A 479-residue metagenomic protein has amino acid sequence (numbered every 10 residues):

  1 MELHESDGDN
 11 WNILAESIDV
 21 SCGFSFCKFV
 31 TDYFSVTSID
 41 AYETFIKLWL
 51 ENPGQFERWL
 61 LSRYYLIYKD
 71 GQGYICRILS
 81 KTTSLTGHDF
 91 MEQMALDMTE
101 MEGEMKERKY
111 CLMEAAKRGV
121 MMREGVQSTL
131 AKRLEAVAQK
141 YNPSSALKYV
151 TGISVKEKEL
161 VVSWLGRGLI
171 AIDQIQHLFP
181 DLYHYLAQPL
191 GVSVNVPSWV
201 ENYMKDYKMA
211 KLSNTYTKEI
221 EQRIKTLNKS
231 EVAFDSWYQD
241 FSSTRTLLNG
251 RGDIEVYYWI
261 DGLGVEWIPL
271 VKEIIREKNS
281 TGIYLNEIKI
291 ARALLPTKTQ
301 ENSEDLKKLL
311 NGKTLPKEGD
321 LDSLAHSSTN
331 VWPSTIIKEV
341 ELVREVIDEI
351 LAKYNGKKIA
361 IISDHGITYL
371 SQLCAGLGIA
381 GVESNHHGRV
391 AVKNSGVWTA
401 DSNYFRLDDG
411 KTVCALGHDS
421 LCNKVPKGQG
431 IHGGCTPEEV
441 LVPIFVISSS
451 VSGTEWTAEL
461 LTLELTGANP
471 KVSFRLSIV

Functional and structural regions predicted by a protein language model:
M1-V256, G262-I359, S363-V479: …; additionally, a secondary subgroup of soluble metalloenzymes is captured
